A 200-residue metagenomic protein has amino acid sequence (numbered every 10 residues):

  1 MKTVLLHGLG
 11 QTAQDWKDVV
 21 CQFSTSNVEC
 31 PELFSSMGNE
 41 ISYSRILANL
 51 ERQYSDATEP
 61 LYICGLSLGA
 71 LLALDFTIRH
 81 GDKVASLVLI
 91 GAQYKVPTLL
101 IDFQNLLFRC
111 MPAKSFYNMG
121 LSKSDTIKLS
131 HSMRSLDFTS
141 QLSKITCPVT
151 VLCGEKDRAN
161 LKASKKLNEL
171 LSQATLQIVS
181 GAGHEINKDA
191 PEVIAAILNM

Functional and structural regions predicted by a protein language model:
G10-D18: Serine-hydrolase catalytic-loop signature spanning alpha/beta hydrolases and amidase-signature enzymes
K17-C21, E29-Y62: Active-site loop/oxyanion-hole signature of alpha/beta-hydrolase fold enzymes
Y43, I78-R79, L87-A113: Flexible "cap/lid" loop of the alpha/beta hydrolase fold
G65-A73: Gly/Ala-rich beta-loop-alpha elbow adjacent to hydrolase catalytic centers
D125-Q141, K156: Active-site nucleophile elbow and catalytic-triad environment of alpha/beta-hydrolase enzymes
K144-I145, V151-C153: Short beta-strand/loop motif that positions the catalytic acidic residue of the alpha/beta-hydrolase fold
R158-S164: Conserved alpha/beta-hydrolase "acid-adjacent" motif
A182-E192: Catalytic histidine-centered segment of alpha/beta-hydrolase-like enzymes
